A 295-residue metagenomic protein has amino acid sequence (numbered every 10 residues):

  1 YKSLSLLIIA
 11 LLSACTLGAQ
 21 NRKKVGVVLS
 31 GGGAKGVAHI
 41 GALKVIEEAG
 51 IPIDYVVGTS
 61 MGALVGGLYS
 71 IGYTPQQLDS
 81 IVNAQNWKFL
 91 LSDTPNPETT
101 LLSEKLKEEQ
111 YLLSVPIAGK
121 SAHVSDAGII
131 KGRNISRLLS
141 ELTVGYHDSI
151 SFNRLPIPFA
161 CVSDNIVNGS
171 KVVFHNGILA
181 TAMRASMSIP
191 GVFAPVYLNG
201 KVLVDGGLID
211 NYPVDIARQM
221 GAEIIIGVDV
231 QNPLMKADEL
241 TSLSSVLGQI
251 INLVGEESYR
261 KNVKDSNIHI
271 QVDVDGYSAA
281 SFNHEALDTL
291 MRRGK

Functional and structural regions predicted by a protein language model:
Y1-K23: Bacterial Sec-dependent N-terminal signal peptides
L17-T59, G67-K295: Patatin-like phospholipase
